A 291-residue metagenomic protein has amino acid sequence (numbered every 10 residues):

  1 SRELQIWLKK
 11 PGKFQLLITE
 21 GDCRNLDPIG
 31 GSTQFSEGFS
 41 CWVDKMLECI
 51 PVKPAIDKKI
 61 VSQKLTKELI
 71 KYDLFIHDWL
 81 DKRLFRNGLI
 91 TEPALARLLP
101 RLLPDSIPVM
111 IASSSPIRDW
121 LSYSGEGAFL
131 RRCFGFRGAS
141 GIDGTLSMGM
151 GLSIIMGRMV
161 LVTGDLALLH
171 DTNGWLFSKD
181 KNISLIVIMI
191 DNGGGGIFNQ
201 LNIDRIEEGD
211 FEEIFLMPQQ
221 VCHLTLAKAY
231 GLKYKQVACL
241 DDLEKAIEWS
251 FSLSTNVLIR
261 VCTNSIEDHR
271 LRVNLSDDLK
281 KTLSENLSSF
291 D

Functional and structural regions predicted by a protein language model:
S1, I18-G21, I111-S115, V261-N264: Structural motif
S1-L69, S178: Glycine-rich, acidic loop regions that bind phosphate or pyrophosphate groups
E3, G31, G38-M46, E68 (+11 more regions): General structural feature for long, well-ordered alpha-helical segments within catalytic domains of soluble enzymes
G12-L17, S32-Q34, P108-V109, L185-V187 (+1 more regions): Hydrophobic beta-strand segments of well-ordered beta-sheets in folded domains
N25-D27, F75-I76, R118-L121, G196-N199: Short acidic/His/Gly/Ser-rich catalytic and metal-binding motifs that mark active-site loops of diverse hydrolases
S32-S36, D81-L89, E213-M217, K233-V237: Hydrophobic alpha-helical scaffolding
I70-M156: Active-site diphosphate/adenylate-binding microenvironment
S124-D291: Thiamine diphosphate
